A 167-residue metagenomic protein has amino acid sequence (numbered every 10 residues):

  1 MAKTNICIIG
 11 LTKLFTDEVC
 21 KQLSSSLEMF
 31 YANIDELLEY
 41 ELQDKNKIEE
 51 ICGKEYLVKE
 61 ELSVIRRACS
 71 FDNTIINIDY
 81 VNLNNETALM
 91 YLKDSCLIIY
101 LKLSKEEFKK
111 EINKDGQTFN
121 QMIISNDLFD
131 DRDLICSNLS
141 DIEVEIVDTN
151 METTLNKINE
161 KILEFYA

Functional and structural regions predicted by a protein language model:
A2-I6, D72: Pre-Walker A (Motif I) flank of P-loop NTPase domains
I6, A32, L97-I99, I142-V144: Hydrophobic/aromatic beta-strand patches that form the interior of the parallel beta-sheet core in alpha/beta enzyme
I6-S24: Glycine-rich phosphate-binding P-loop
S24-S63: Conserved substrate/cofactor phosphate-moiety recognition/catalytic segment in nucleotide-dependent phosphotransferases
Y56-S95: Glycine-rich phosphate-binding loop used to anchor ATP phosphates in small-molecule kinases, encompassing both
D79-L83, S104-E106, T149: Short glycine-rich anion-binding loops that position phosphate/pyrophosphate groups of nucleotides and phosphorylated
L92-D115: Conserved phosphate-donor/acceptor-positioning beta-strand/loop module used by diverse small-molecule
Q117-K161: Small-molecule kinase domains that catalyze NTP-dependent phosphoryl transfer to phosphate-bearing small molecules
